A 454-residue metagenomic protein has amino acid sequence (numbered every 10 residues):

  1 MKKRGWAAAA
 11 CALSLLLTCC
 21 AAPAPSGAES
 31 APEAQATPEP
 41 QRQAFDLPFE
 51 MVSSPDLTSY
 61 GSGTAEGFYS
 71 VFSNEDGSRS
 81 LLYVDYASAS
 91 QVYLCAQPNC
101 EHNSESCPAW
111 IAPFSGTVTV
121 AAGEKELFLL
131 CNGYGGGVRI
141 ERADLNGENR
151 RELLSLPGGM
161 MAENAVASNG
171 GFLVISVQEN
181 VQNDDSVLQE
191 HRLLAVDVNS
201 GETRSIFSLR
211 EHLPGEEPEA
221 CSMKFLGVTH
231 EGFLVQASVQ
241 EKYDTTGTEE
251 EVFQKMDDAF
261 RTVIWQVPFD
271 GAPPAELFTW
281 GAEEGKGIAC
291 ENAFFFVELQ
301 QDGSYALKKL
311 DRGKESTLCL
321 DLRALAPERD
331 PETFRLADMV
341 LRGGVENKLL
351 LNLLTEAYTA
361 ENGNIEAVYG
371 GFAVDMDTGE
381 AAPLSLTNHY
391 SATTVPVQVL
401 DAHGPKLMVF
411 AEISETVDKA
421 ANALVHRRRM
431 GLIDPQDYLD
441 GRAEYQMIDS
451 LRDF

Functional and structural regions predicted by a protein language model:
M1-A10: Bacterial N-terminal signal peptides that target proteins for export
L16-C19: C-terminal motif of bacterial Sec signal peptides marking the signal peptidase cleavage site
A21-A24: Bacterial signal peptide processing site
G27, P32-E33: Hydrophobic core positions in small helical hairpin nucleic-acid-binding modules
Q35-S54, G77-C107, G135-P157, D185-P214 (+4 more regions): Surface-exposed loop/turn elements that mediate protein-protein interactions on large endomembrane-trafficking
M51-T64, E105-A121, G159-N169, H212-H230 (+4 more regions): Repeated scaffold domains used in trafficking and secretory/extracellular systems, primarily beta-propellers
T58-R79, V118-G133, V166, G170-N183 (+4 more regions): Short beta-strand elements that form the blades of beta-propeller/WD-repeat-like and other beta-sheet-rich scaffold
F72, H102-I111, C131: Solvent-exposed, non-transmembrane segments of extracytoplasmic/periplasmic domains
